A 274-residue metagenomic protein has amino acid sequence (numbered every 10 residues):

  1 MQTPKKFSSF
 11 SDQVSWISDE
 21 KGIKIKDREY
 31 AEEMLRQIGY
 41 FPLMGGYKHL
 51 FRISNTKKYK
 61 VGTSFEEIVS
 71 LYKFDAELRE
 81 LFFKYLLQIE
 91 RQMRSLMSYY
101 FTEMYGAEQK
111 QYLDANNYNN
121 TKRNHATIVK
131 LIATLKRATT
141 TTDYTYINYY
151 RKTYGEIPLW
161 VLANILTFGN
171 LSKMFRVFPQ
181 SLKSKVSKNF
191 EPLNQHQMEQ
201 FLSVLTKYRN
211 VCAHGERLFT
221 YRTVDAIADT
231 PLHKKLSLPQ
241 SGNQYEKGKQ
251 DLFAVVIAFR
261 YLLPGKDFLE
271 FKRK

Functional and structural regions predicted by a protein language model:
M1-K207, F219-K274: Extended intrinsically disordered or low-complexity regions, especially N/C-terminal cytosolic tails and loops, rather
G215: Acidic/aromatic/glycine-rich contiguous surface patches that form carbohydrate-binding/processing clefts and analogous
